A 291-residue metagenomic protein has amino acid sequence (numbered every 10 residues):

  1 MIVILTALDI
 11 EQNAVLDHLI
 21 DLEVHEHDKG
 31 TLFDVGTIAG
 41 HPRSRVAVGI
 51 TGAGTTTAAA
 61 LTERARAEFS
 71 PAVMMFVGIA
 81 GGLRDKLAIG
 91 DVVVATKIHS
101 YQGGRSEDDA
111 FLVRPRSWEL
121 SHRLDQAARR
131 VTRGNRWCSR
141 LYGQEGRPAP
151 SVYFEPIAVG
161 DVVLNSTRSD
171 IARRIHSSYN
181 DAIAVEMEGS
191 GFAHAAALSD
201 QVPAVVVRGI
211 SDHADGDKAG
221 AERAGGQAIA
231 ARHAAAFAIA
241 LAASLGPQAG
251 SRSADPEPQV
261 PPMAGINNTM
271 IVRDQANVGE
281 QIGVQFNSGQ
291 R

Functional and structural regions predicted by a protein language model:
M1-A254: Intrinsic-disorder/coil detector with helix-boundary
S253-R291: Long, low-complexity intrinsically disordered regions enriched in small/polar and proline/glycine residues
